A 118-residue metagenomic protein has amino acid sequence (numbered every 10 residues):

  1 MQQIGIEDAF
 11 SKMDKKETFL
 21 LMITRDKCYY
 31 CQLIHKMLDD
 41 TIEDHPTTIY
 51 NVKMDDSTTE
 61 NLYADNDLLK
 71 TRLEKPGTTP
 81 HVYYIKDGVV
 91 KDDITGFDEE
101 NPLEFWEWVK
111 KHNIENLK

Functional and structural regions predicted by a protein language model:
M1-E17, E104, W108-K118: N-terminal leader/targeting and pre-domain segments
Q3, I23, P46-N66: Thiol-based oxidoreductase modules, predominantly thioredoxin-like and allied folds used for disulfide exchange
D8-T48: Local sequence-structure signature of Cys/Sec-based thiol-disulfide redox active-site neighborhoods
M13-K15, E74-T78: Extracellular/periplasmic catalytic domains that process cell-envelope and extracellular macromolecules
D26-Y29, D56-T59, V89-K91, E99: Solvent-exposed loop/turn segments at secondary-structure junctions within structured extracellular/periplasmic domains
H35-L38, D65-N66, F97-D98: Short, glycine/charged-enriched secondary-structure capping and boundary segments
D67-R72: Short, P/G- and charge-enriched loop/turn segments at secondary-structure junctions
P76-K118: Non-catalytic, surface beta->alpha helical segment in thiol-disulfide oxidoreductase systems
